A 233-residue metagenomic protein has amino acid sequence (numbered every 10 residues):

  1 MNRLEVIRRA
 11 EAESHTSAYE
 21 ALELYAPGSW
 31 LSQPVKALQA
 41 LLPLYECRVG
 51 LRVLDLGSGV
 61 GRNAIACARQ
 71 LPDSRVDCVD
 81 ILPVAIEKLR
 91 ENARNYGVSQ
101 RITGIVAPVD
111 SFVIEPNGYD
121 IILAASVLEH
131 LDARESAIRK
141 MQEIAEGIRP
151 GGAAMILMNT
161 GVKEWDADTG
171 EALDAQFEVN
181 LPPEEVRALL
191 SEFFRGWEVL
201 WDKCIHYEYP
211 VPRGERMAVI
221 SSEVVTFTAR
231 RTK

Functional and structural regions predicted by a protein language model:
M1-Y45, L51-D55, G59-V113, R134-S136 (+1 more regions): Class I (Rossmann-like) S-adenosyl-L-methionine-dependent methyltransferase catalytic domain, capturing the SAM-binding
I65-A68, M141-A145: A structural alpha-helix within SAM-dependent methyltransferase catalytic domains
I114-I122: A short acidic, Gly/Pro-enriched loop at the edge of an enzyme's catalytic core that lines a small-molecule cofactor
A124-V127: A short beta-strand submotif of the Rossmann-like class I SAM-dependent methyltransferase core that lines
L131-E143: A short, conserved alpha-helix within the catalytic core of class I
